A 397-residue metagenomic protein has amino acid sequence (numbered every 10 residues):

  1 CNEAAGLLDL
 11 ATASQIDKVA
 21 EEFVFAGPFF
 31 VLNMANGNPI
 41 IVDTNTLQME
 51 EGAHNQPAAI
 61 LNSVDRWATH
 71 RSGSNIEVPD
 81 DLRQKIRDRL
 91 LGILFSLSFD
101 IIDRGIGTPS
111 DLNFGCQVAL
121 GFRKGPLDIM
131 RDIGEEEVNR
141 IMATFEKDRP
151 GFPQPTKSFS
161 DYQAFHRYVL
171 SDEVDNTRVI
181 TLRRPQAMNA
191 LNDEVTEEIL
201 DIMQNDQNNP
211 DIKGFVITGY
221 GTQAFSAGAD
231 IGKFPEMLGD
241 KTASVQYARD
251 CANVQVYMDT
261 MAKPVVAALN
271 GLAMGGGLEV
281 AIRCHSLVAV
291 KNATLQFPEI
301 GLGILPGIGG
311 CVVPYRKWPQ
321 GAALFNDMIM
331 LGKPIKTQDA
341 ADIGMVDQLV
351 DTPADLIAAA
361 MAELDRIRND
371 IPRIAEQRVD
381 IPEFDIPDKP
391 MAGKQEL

Functional and structural regions predicted by a protein language model:
C1-N176, R183-Q186, E194, F234-K241 (+8 more regions): N-terminal glycine-rich phosphate-binding loop for ADP-containing cofactors
V19, A268-L269, P298: Structural motif
D175-R183, D193-T242, A252-N270, V290-T294: A structural preference for short, pocket-lining loop segments at secondary-structure junctions
G228, V245, A252, G275 (+1 more regions): Glycine-rich phosphate-binding loop at the start of an alpha helix
A268-M274, M328-P334: Glycine-rich beta-to-alpha transition loops that act as phosphate-gripper elements at the mouths of alpha/beta enzyme
M274-M328, A359-M361: CoA-thioester-processing core
